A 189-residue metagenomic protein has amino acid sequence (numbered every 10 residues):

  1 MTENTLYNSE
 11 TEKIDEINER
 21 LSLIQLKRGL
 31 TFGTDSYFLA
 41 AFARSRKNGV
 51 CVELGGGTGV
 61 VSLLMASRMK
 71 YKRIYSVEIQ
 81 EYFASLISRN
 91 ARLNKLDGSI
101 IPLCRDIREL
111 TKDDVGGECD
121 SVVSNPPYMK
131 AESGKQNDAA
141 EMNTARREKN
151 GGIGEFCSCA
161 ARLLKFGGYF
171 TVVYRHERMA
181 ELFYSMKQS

Functional and structural regions predicted by a protein language model:
E3-R46: Class I SAM-dependent transferase core
Q25, C104-R105, Y174: Short loop/edge segments at beta-strand edges and connector loops that shape dinucleotide/nucleotide cofactor-binding
F32, N150-S189: Conserved Class I SAM-dependent methyltransferase catalytic core
A41-V115, C119-S124, K130-K135: Conserved SAM/SAH cofactor-binding pocket of Class I
P126-E155, R162: Mobile active-site "lid"/loop adjacent to the S-adenosyl-L-methionine
